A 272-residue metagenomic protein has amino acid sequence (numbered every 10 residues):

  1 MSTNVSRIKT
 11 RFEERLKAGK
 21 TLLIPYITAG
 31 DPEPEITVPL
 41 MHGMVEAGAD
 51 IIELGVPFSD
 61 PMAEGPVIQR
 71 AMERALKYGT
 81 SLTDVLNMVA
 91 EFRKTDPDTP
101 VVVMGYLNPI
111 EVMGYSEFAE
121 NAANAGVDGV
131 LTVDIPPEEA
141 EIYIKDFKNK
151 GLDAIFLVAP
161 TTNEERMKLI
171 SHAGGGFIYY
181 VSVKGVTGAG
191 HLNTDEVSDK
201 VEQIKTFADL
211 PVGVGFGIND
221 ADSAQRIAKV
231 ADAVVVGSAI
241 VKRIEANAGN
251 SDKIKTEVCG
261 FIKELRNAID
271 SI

Functional and structural regions predicted by a protein language model:
M1-I24, V89-K94: N-terminal amphipathic alpha-helix/helix-capping segment at the start of soluble metabolic enzymes
T3, E202-D209, N219-K229, A233-I272: Alpha/beta catalytic cores of nucleotide-metabolism and tRNA/nucleoside-modifying enzymes
L23-I27, I52-L54, V101-G105, V130-T132 (+4 more regions): Hydrophobic faces of well-ordered beta-strands that scaffold small-molecule active sites in alpha/beta enzyme cores
P34-M44, T162-H172, V214, I218-V234: Catalytic cores of alpha/beta
A49-S59, V127-L131, P136, Y180-G188 (+2 more regions): Glycine-rich phosphate-binding active-site loops on the catalytic face of alpha/beta enzymes
G65-V102, K145-A159, D195-V212, T256-I272: Alpha-helix-loop-beta-strand connector modules within alpha/beta enzyme cores
K77-G79, G126-E139, D153-T162, K168 (+1 more regions): Catalytic beta/alpha-barrel core
L157, M167-E202, T206, R243-A248: Glycine/Thr-rich beta-alpha phosphate-binding loop at enzyme active sites
